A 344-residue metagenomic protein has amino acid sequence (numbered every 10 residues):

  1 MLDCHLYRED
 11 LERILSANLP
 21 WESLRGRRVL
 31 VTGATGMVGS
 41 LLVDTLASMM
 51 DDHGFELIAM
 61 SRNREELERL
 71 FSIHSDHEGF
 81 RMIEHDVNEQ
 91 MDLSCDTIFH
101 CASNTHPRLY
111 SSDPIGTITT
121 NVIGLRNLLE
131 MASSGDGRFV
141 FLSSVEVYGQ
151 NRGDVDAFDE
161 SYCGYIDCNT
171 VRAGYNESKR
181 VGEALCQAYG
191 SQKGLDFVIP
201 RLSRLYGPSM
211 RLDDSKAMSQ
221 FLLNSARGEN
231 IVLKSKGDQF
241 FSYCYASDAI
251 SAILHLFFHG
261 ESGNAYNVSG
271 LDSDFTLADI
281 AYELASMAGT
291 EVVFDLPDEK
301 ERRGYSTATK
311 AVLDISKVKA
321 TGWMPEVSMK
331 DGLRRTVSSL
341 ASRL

Functional and structural regions predicted by a protein language model:
M1-E22, G54-F55, M329-L344: Amphipathic terminal alpha-helices
R28-S48: N-terminal Rossmann NAD(P)H-binding glycine-rich loop of SDR-like oxidoreductase domains
E84-T120: NAD(P)H-binding glycine-rich loop region in Rossmannoid oxidoreductase-like domains and their noncatalytic homologs
R126-A173: Conserved Rossmann-fold NAD(P)-dependent oxidoreductase catalytic core, especially the SDR/UDP-sugar
S144, E183-P208: Conserved beta-loop-beta element that borders a ligand/cofactor-binding pocket
R152, R180, D196, Y206-S219 (+5 more regions): Glycine/proline-rich active-site loop of Rossmann-fold NAD(P)-dependent oxidoreductases
G174-E177, L185, V198-I199, M210-L223 (+3 more regions): Substrate-positioning beta->alpha
H259-R302: Mid/C-terminal beta-alpha module of Rossmann-like enzyme folds, strongest in SDR-family dehydrogenases/epimerases
